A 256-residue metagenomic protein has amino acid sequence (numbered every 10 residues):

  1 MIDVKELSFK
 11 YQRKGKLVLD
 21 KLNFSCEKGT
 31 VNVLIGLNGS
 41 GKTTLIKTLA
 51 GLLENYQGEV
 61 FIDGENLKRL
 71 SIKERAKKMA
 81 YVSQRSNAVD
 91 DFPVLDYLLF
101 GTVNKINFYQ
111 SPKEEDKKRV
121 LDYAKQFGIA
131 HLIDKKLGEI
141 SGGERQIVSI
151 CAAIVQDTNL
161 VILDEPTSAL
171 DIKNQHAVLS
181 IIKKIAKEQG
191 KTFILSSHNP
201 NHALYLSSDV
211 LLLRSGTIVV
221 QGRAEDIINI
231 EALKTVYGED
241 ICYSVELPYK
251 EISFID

Functional and structural regions predicted by a protein language model:
M1-V4, F9-K21, S71, V89: A short, flexible loop at the N-terminus of ABC-type nucleotide-binding domains that lies
I35-L37: The feature captures the beta-strand-to-loop junction immediately N-terminal to the Walker
A50: Helix-to-loop junction immediately C-terminal to a conserved catalytic motif
G58-N66, R75: Conserved ABC transporter NBD signature motif
E114-L132: Conserved ABC ATPase "signature" region
K136-I140: Conserved ABC ATPase signature
V161-E165: Catalytic Walker B motif of ABC-type/P-loop ATPase nucleotide-binding domains
